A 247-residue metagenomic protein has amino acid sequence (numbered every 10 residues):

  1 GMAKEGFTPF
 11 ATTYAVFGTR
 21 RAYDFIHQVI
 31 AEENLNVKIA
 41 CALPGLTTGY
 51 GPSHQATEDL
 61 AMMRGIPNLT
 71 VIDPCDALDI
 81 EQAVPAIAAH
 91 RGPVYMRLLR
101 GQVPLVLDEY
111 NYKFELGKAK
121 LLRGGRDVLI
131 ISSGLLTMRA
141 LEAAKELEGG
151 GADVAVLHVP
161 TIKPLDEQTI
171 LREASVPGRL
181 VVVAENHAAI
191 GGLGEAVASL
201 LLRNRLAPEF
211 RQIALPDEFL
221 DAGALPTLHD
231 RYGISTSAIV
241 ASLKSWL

Functional and structural regions predicted by a protein language model:
G1-L129, L200: Conserved thiamine diphosphate
T47-T48, L99-L247: Thiamine diphosphate
